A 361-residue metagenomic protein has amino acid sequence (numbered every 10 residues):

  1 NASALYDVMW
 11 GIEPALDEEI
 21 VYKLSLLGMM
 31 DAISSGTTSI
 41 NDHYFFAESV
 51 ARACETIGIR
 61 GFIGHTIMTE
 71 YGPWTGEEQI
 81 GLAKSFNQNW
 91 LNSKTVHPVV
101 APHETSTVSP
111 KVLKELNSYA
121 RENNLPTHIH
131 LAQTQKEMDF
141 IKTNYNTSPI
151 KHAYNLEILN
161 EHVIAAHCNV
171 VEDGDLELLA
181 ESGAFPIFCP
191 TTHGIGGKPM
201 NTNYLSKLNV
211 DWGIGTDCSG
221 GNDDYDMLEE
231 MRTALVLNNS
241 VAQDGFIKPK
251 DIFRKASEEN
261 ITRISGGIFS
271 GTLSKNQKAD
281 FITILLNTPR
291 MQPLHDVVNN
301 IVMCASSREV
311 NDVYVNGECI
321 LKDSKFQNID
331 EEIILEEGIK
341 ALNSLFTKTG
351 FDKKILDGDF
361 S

Functional and structural regions predicted by a protein language model:
N1-G58, G81-N92, I339-G350: Alpha-helical scaffold segments that flank or form the walls of functional sites
G36, C54, V100, H130 (+9 more regions): Divalent metal-coordination and catalytic microenvironments
S49-E172: Metal-coordinating catalytic core of metallo-dependent amide/deamination hydrolases
H65-E70, Q133, P190-I195, D217-G220: Short, acidic/turn-prone active-site loops that include or flank metal/cofactor- and phosphate-binding residues
Q135-T147, D175-A180, G197-L205, N222-N239: Histidine/acidic-residue-rich catalytic or RNA/ligand-binding cores of hydrolases and nuclease-related proteins
N155-H162, N203-T288, C304: His/Asp/Glu-enriched, well-ordered alpha-helical/loop segment that forms or immediately abuts the divalent-metal
V171-T216: A conserved active-site cap/scaffold subdomain adjacent to cofactor or substrate pockets
A256-S361: Active-site microenvironment of metallo-dependent hydrolases
